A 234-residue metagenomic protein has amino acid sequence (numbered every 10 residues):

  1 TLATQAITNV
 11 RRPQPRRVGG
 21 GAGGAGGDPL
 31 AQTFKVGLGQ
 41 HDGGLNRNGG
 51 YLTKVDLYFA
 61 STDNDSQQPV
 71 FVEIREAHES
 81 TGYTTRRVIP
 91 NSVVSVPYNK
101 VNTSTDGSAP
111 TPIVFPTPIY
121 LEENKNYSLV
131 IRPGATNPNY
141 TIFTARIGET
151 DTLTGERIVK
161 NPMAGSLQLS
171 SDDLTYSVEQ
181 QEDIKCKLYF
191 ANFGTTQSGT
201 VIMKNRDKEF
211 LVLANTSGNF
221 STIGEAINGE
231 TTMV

Functional and structural regions predicted by a protein language model:
T1-L2, Y127-I131, I223-G224: Short, aromatic- and glycine-rich surface loops/edge beta-strands on solvent-exposed regions
T1-R11: Extracytoplasmic/secretory-pathway segments with low complexity and glycosylation-like composition
N9-L30: Edge strands and adjacent loops of beta-rich recognition modules
G23-N46, A109-F115: Short beta-strands within extracellular/lumenal beta-sheet-rich domains
R47-N64, Q68, L129-I131, E182: A short beta-strand element within beta-rich, extracytoplasmic domains of secreted/secretory-pathway proteins
D63-K160: Aromatic- and Gly/Pro-enriched, solvent-exposed loop/edge beta-strand patches characteristic of beta-rich domains
L121-N126, V130-R206: Short, surface-exposed beta-strand/loop patches at domain edges that form aromatic-rich interfacial subsites
T195-V234: Autoprocessing Asn-cyclization modules and mimics
